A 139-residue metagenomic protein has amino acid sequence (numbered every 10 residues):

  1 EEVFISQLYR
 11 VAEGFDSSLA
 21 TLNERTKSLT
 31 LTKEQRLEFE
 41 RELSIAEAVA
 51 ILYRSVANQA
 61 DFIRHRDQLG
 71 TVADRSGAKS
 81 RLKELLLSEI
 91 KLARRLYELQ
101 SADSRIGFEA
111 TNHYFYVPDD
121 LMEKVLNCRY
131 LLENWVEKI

Functional and structural regions predicted by a protein language model:
E1-I139: Catalytic domains of carbohydrate-active enzymes that cleave complex glycans
